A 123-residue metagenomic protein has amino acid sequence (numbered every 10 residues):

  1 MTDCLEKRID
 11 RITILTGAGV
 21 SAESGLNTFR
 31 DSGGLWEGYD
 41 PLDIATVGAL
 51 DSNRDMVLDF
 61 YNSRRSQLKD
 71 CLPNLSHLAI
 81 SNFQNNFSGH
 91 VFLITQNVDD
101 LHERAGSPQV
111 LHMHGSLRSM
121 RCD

Functional and structural regions predicted by a protein language model:
M1-D123: Conserved catalytic core of sirtuin-type NAD+-dependent deacylases
